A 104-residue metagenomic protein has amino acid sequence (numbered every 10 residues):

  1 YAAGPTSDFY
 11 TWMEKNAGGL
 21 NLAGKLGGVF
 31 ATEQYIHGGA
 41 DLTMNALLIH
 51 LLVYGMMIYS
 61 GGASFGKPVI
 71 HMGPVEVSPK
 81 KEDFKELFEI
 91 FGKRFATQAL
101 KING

Functional and structural regions predicted by a protein language model:
Y1-A63: Helix-loop-strand module that forms the ligand-binding subsite of alpha/beta enzymes
M57-G104: Glycine-rich phosphate/pyrophosphate-binding loop and the adjoining helix
